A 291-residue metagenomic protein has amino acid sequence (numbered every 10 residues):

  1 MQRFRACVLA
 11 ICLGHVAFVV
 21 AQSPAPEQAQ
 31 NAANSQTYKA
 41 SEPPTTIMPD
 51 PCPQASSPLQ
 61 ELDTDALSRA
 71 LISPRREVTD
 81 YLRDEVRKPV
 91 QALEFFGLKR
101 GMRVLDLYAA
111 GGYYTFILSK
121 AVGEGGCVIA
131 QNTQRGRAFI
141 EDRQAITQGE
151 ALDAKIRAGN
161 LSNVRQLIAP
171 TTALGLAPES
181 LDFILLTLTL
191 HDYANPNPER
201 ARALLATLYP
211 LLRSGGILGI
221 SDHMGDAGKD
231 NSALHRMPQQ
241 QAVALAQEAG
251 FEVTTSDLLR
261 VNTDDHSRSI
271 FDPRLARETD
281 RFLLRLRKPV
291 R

Functional and structural regions predicted by a protein language model:
A66-F95, K99, Y113: Class I SAM-dependent methyltransferase Rossmann-like catalytic core, especially the SAM/SAH-binding loop
G101-A110: Conserved class I S-adenosyl-L-methionine
M102, L161, L174-I184: A short acidic, Gly/Pro-enriched loop at the edge of an enzyme's catalytic core that lines a small-molecule cofactor
S119-K120, R200-S214: A short glycine-rich, Lys/Arg-flanked "PGG" loop and its adjoining helix->strand segment in the class I
V128-I129, G215-M224: Conserved beta-strand signature within the Rossmann-like core of class I S-adenosyl-L-methionine
E141-L174: S-adenosyl-L-methionine
T171, D182-E199: A short SAM/SAH-binding and catalytic strip from SAM-dependent methyltransferases
A249, D265-R291: Core SAM-dependent methyltransferase catalytic element
